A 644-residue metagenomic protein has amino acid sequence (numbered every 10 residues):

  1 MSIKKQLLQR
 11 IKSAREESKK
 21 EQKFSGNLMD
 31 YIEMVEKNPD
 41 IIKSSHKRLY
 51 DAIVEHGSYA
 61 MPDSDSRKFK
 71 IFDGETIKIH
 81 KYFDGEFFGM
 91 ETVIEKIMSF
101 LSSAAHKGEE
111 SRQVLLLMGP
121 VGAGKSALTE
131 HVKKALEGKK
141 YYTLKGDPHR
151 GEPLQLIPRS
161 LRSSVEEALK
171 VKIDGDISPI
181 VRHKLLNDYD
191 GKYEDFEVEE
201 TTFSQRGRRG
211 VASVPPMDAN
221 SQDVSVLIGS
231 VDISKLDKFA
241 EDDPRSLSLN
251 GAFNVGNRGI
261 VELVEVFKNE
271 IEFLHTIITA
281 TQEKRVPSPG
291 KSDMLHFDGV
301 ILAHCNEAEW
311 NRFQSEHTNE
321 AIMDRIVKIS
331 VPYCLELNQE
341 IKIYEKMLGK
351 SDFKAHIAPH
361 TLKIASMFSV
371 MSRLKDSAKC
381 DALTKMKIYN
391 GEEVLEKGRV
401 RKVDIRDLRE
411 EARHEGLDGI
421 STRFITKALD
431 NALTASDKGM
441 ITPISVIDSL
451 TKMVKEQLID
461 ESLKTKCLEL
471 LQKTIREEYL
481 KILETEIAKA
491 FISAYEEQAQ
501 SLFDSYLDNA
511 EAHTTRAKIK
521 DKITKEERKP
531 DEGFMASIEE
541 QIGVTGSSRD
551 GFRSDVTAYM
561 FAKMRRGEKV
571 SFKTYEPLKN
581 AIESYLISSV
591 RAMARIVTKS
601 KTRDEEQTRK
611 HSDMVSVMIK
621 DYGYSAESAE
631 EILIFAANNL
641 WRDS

Functional and structural regions predicted by a protein language model:
M1-M61, G119-G122: N-terminal accessory segments that target, anchor, or regulate ATP-driven/P-loop NTPase machines and associated
P39-S644: Conserved ASCE/P-loop NTPase catalytic core
